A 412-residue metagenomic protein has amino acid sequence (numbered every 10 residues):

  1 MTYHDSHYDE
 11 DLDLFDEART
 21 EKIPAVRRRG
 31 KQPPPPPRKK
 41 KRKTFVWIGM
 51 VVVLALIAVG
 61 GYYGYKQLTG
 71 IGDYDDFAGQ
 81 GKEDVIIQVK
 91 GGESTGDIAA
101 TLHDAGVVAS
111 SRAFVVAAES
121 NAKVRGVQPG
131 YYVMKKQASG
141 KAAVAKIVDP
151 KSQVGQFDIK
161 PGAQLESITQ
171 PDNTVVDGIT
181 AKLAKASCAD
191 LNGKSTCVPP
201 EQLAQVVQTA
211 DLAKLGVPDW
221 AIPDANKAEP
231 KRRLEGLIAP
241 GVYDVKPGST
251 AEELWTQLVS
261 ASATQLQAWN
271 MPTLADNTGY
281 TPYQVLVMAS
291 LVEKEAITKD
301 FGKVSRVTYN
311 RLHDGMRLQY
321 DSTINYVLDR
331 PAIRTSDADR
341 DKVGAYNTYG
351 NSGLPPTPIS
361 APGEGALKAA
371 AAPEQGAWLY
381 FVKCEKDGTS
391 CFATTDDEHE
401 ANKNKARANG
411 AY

Functional and structural regions predicted by a protein language model:
M1-K40: Acidic/Ser-Thr/Pro-Gly-rich, low-complexity N-terminal segments of Actinobacterial cell-envelope proteins
T2, H7, G64, A345-T348: Intrinsically disordered, low-complexity N-terminal regions enriched in serine/proline/glycine with scattered basic
D9, T20, I71-D75, K90 (+2 more regions): Intrinsically disordered, low-complexity regions
Q32-Y74: Hydrophobic single-pass membrane-targeting/anchoring helices
P37-W47, I86-K90, I333-S336: N-terminal short leaders/motifs
F45-V51, G92-G96, D339-G344: A broad, low-specificity signal for short, low-complexity segments enriched in glycine/proline and polar/charged
K66-S249, T256-Q257: Signal peptide-directed extracytoplasmic domains
C188-L191, L203-Y412: Bacterial extracytoplasmic/cell-wall-associated proteins, especially those involved in peptidoglycan
